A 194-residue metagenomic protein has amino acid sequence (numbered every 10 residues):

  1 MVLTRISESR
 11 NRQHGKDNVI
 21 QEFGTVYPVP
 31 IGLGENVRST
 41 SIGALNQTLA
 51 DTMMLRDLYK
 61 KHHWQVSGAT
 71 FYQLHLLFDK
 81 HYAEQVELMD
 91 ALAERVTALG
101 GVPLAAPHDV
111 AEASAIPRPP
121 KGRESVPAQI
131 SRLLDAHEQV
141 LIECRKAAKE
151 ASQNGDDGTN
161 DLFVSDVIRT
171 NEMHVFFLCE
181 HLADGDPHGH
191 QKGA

Functional and structural regions predicted by a protein language model:
V2-I31: Acidic, low-complexity proline/glycine-rich segments
V2-R5, S9, F71, P103 (+5 more regions): Long, contiguous binding/interaction regions
V26-T48, V126: Disorder-to-helix initiation segments
G32-T40, L55-K80, E143-T159: Helix-loop segments that flank and shape redox-cofactor active sites
R56, H63, Y82, M89 (+5 more regions): A structural signal for well-ordered alpha-helices, especially hydrophobic packing surfaces of coiled-coils
K60, V66-D109, L178: Conserved alpha-helical segments that form or flank metal/cofactor-binding pockets of metalloenzymes
H62, E94, H108-D166: Acidic/histidine-rich alpha-helical segments that form the ligand environment of transition-metal centers
E87, D161-G193: Short, contiguous alpha-helical
